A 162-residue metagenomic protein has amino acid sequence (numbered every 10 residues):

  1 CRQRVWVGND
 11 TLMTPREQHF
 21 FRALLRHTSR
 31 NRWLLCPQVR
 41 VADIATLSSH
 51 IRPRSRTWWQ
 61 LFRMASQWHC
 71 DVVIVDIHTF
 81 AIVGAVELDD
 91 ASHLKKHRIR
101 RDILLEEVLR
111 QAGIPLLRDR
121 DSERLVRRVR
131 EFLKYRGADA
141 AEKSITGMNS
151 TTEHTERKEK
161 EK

Functional and structural regions predicted by a protein language model:
C1-R52, I145-G147: N-terminal topogenic membrane-targeting module
V5-W6, L88-S92, A140: A short, structure-level motif marking secondary-structure boundaries and short turns
P15, H19, Q67, R100-L104: Short, well-structured alpha-helical interface segments that form or flank functional binding sites
L24-T28, L109, L133-R136: Hydrophobic, Leu/Ile/Phe/Ala-enriched alpha-helical segments that form helix-helix packing faces
P37-V83: Active-site metal-binding core of divalent-cation-utilizing nuclease and nuclease-like domains
C70-V73, I77-F132: Basic, amphipathic alpha-helical patches used to engage nucleic acids or provide basic targeting signals, exemplified
I114, G137-G147, K162: Membrane-proximal, solvent-exposed terminal domains/tails of membrane-associated proteins
N149-K162: Short, low-complexity, charge-dense intrinsically disordered segments
